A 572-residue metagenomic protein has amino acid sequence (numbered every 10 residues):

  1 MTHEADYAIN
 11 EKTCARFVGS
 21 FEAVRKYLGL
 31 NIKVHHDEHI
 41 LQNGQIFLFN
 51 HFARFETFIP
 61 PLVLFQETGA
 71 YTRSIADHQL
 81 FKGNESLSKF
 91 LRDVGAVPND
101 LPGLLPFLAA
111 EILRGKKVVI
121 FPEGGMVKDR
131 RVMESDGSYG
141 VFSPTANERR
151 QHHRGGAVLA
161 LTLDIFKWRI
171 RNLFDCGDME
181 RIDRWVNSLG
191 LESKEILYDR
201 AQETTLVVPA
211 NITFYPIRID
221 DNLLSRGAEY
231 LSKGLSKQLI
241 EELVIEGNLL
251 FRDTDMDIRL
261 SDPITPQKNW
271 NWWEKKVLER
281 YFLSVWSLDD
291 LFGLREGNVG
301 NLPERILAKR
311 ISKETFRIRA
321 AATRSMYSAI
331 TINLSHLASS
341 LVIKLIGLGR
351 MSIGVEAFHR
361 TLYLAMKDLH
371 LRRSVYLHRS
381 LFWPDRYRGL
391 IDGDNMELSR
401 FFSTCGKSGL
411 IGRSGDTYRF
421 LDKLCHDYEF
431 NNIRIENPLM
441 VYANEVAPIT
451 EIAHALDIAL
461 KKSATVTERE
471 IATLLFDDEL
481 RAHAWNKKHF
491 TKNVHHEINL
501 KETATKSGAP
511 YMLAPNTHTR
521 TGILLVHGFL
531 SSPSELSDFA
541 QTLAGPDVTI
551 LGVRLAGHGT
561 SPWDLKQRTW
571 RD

Functional and structural regions predicted by a protein language model:
M1-T72, D77-N84, K89-R92, L101-T503 (+3 more regions): Membrane-interfacial terminal anchoring regions of lipid-handling membrane enzymes
A96, K116, V548: Short phosphate-binding/catalytic loops that engage adenosine nucleotides
P98-L104, L530-S537, D572: Glycine-rich anion/phosphate-binding loops
L348, V526, W563: Short, flexible active-site loop motifs that bind/organize anionic cofactors or intermediates
L500-T560: Short, surface-exposed "cap/lid" segments of acyl-processing enzymes
T560-D572: Catalytic nucleophile-loop/oxyanion-hole region of alpha/beta-hydrolase and closely related hydrolase-like folds
